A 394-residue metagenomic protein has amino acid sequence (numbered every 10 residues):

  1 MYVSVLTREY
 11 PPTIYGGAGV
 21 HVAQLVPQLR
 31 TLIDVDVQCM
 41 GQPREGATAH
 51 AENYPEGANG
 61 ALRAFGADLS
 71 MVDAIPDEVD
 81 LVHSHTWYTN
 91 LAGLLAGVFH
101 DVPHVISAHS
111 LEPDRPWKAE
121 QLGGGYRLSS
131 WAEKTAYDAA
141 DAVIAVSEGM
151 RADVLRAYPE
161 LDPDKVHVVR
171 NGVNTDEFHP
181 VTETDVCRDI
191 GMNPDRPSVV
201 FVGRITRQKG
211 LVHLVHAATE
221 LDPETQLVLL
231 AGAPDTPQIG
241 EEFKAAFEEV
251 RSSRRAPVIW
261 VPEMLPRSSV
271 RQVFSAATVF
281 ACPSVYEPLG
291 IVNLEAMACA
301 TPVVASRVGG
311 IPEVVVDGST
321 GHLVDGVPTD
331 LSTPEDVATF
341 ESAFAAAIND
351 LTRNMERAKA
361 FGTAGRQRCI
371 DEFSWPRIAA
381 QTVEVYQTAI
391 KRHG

Functional and structural regions predicted by a protein language model:
M1-E45, G394: N-terminal subdomain of nucleotide-sugar transferases
Q42-P43, V173, Q226-K244, I259: Glycosyltransferase donor-sugar binding loop
S84-T89, A108: Short His-centered aromatic/hydrophobic patch
G149, G172: Carbohydrate-associated surface elements
G240-M264, S268: Nucleotide-activated donor-binding/catalytic signature segment of Leloir-type glycosyltransferases, i.e., the conserved
Q272-A277: Short alpha-helical donor nucleotide-sugar binding micro-motif in glycosyltransferases
V285: Aromatic "clamp/platform" in nucleotide-sugar-dependent glycosyltransferases that forms part of the donor/acceptor
P302-A305, V315, H322: Short hydrophobic beta-strand element within catalytic cores of glycosyltransferases and related nucleotide-activated
